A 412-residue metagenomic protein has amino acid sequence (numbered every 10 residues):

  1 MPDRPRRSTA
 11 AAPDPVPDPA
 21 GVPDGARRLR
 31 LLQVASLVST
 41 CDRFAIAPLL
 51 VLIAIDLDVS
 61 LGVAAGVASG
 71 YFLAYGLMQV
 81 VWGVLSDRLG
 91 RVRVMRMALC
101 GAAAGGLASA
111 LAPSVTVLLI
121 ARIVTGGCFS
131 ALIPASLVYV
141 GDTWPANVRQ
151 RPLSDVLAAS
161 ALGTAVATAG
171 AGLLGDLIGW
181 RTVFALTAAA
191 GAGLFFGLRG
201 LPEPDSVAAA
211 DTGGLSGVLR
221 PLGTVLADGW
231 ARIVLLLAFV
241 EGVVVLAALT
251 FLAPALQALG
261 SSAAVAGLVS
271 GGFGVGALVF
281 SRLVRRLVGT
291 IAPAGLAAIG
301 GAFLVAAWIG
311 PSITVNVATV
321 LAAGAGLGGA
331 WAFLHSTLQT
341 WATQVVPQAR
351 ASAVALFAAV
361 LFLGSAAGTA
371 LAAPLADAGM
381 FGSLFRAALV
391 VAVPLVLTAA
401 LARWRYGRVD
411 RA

Functional and structural regions predicted by a protein language model:
P17-V22, P202-V234: Juxtamembrane intracellular "pre-TM" segments in multi-pass secondary transporters
D58, G90, L111-V117, P145 (+1 more regions): Helix-breaking motifs and short loop linkers at transmembrane-helix boundaries and internal kinks in secondary membrane
L77-P113: Conserved MFS/SLC helix-loop-helix module at the cytosolic interface between two early adjacent transmembrane helices
M78-G90, V279-A292, A376: Helix-to-loop junctions at the C-terminal end of transmembrane segments in multipass secondary transporters
G101, G105, T116-V124, A318-G326: Paired small-residue
A121-S160: Cytoplasmic helix-loop-helix junction between adjacent transmembrane helices in 12-TM secondary transporters
P145-P202: Helix-loop-helix hairpin linking two adjacent transmembrane segments in secondary transporters
A294-L338: C-terminal transmembrane helical hairpin of 12-TM major facilitator-type secondary transporters
